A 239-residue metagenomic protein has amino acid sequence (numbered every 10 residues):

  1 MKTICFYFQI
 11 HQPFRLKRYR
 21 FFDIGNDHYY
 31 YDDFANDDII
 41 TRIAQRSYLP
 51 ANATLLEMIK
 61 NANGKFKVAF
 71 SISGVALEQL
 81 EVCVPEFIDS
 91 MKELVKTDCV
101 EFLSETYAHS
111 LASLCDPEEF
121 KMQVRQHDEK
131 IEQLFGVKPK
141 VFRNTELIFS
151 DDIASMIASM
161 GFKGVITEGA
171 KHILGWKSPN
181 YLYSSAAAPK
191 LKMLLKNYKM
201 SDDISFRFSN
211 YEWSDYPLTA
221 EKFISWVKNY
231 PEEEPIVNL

Functional and structural regions predicted by a protein language model:
M1-V141, L147-D202, W213, P217-E233: Catalytic alpha-helical scaffold of carbohydrate-active enzymes acting on polysaccharides/glycoconjugates
N210: Flexible, glycine/proline-enriched loop segments at strand-loop-helix junctions that form or flank small-ligand binding
P235-L239: Active-site regions of oxyanion-processing enzymes, predominantly non-cytosolic
